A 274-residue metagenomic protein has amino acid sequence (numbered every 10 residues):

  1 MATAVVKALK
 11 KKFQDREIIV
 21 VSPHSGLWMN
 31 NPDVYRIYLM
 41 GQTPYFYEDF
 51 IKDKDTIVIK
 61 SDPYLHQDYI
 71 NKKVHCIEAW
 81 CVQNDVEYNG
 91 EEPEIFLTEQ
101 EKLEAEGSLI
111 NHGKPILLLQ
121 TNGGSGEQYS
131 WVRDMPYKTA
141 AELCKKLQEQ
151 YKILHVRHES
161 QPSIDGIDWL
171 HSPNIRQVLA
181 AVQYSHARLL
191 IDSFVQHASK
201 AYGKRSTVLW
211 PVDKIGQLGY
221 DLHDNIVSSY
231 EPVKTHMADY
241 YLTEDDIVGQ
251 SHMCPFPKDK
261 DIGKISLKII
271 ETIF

Functional and structural regions predicted by a protein language model:
M1-F274: Catalytic machinery of carbohydrate-active enzymes, primarily nucleotide-sugar-dependent glycosyltransferases
